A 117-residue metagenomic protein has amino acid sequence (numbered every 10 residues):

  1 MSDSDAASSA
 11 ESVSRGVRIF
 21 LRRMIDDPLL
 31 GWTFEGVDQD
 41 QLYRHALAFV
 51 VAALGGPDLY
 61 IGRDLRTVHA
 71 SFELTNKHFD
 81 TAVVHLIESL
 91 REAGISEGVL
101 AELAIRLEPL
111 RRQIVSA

Functional and structural regions predicted by a protein language model:
M1-A117: Core of compact, soluble alpha-helical bundle domains
